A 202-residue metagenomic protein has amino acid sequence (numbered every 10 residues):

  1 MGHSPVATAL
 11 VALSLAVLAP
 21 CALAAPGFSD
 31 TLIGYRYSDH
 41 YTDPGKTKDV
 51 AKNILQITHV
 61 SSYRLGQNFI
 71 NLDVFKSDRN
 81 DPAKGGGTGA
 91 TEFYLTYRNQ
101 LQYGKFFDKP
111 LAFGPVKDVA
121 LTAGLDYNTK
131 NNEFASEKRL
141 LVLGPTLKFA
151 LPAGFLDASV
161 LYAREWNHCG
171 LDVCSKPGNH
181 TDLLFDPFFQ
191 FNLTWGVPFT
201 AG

Functional and structural regions predicted by a protein language model:
L23-S29, V60, L65-I70, Y103-A120 (+2 more regions): Short loop/turn motifs that connect adjacent beta-strands in outer-membrane beta-barrel proteins
A24-F75: Short glycine/proline- and aromatic-enriched beta-strand/turn motifs that initiate or cap beta-hairpins
T31, N53-I57, F93-Y97, R139-P145 (+1 more regions): Hydrophobic, lipid-facing positions within transmembrane beta-strands of outer-membrane proteins
Y37-Y41, V74-D78, L125-N131, Y162-H168: Transmembrane beta-strands of outer-membrane beta-barrel pores
T47-A51, G85-F93, N132-R139, V173-T181: Replace "Gram-negative outer membrane beta-barrel proteins" with "bacterial and organellar outer membrane beta-barrel
N71-K130: Surface-exposed loop and membrane-interface regions of Gram-negative outer-membrane beta-barrel proteins
F134-G202: Detector for outer-membrane/organellar transmembrane beta-barrel domains, recognizing the amphipathic beta-strand
